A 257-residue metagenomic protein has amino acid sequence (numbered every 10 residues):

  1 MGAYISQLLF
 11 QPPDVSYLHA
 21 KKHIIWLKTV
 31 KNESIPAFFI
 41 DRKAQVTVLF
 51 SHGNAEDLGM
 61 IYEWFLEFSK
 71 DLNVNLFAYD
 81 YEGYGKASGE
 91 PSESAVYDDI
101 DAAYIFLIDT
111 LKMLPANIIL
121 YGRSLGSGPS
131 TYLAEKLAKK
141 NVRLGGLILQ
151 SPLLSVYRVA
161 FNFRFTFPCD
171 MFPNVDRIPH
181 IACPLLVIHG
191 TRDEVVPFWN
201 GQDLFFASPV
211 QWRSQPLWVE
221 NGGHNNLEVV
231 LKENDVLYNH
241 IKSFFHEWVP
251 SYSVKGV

Functional and structural regions predicted by a protein language model:
M1-T29: An N-terminal hydrophobic leader/cap segment in hydrolases
N54-F68, G89-E90, W199: The serine-hydrolase catalytic nucleophile loop
E63-W64, N174, A182-C183, P197-A207 (+1 more regions): Short alpha-helix in the alpha/beta-hydrolase fold that links the catalytic acid
S69-S88: Conserved alpha/beta-hydrolase
P91-L111, Y132, D176: Alpha/beta-hydrolase active-site loop
F106-T110, P115-F161: Primarily recognizes the serine-hydrolase "nucleophile elbow" in alpha/beta-hydrolase and SGNH/GDSL folds
H180-A182, L186-H189, D193: Short beta-strand/loop motif that positions the catalytic acidic residue of the alpha/beta-hydrolase fold
Q202-F206, V210-V257: C-terminal catalytic histidine-bearing segment of alpha/beta-hydrolase fold enzymes
